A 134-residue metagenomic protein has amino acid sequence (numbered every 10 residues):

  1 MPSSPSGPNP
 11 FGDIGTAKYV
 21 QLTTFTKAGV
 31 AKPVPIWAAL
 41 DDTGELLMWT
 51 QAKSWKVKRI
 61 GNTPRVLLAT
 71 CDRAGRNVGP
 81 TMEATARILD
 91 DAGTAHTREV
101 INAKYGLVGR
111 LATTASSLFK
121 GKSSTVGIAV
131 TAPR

Functional and structural regions predicted by a protein language model:
M1-Q21, R76-V78: Extreme N-terminal tail/first-helix region
S6-N9, P33-P35, K53-W55, T114-S116: A generic local structural motif
P8, I14-G15, L46, E83 (+1 more regions): Residues at structural and domain junctions
P10-F11, L46-T50, S54-R59: Covalent nucleotidyltransferase core used to form phosphodiester bonds in nucleic acids
A17-A52, V66-T70, G79-M82: Short beta-strand segments
T24, V130-R134: Short, structured patches in soluble enzyme cores that scaffold and shape functional sites
D42-T43, D91, P133-R134: Short loop segments at secondary-structure junctions
K53-L118, S123-G127, T131: Short, structured beta-strand-loop surface elements
